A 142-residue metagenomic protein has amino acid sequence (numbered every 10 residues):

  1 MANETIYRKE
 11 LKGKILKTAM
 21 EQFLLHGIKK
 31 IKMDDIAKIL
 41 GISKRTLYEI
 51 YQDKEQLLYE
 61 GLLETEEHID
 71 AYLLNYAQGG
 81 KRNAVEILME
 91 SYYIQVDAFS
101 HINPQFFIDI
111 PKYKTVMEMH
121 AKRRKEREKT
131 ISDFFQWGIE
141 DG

Functional and structural regions predicted by a protein language model:
M1-E10: N-terminal intrinsically disordered/low-complexity leader segments
K14, T18, Q22-Q56, E60: Helix-turn-helix
E60, L74-H101: Hydrophobic alpha-helical connector segments
L62-D70: Short, basic, alpha-helical segments at the C-terminal edge of helix-turn-helix-like DNA-binding modules
A98, T115-D141: Amphipathic alpha-helical packing segments from all-alpha helical-bundle domains
F107-T115: Short linear capping/connector segments at secondary-structure termini
